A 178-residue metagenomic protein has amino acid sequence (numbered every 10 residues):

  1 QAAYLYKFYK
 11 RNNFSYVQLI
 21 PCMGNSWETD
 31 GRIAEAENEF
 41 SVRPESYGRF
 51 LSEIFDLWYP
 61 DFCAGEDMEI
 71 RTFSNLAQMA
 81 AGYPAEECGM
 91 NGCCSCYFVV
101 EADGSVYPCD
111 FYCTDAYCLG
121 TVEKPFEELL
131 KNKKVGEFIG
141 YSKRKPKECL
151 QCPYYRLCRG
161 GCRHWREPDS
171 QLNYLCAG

Functional and structural regions predicted by a protein language model:
Q1-C93, V99, C113-G120: Radical SAM enzyme [4Fe-4S]-AdoMet core and its adjacent flexible, acidic and glycine-rich loops/tails across
C113-G178: Flexible mid-to-C-terminal extensions adjoining Fe-S/redox cofactors in radical SAM and related proteins
